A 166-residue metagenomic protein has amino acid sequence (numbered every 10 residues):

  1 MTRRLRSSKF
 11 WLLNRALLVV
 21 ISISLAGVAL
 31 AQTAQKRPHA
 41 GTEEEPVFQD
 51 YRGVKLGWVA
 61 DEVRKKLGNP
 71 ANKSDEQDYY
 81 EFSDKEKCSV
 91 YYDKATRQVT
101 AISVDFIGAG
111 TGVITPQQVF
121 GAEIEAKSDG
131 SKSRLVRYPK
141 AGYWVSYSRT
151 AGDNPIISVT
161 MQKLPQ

Functional and structural regions predicted by a protein language model:
M1-W11: N-terminal secretory signal peptides that target proteins for export/translocation
S8-K9, I23-L25, D75, V159: Compositionally biased regions
N14-A26: Bacterial N-terminal signal peptides
S24, F48-D50: A generic, residue-level signal for flexible/boundary positions that often mark functional hotspots
A29-T33: Boundary at the C-terminal end of the N-terminal hydrophobic targeting segment
K36-E44, F48, K55-Q166: A cross-family detector of function-defining hotspots
